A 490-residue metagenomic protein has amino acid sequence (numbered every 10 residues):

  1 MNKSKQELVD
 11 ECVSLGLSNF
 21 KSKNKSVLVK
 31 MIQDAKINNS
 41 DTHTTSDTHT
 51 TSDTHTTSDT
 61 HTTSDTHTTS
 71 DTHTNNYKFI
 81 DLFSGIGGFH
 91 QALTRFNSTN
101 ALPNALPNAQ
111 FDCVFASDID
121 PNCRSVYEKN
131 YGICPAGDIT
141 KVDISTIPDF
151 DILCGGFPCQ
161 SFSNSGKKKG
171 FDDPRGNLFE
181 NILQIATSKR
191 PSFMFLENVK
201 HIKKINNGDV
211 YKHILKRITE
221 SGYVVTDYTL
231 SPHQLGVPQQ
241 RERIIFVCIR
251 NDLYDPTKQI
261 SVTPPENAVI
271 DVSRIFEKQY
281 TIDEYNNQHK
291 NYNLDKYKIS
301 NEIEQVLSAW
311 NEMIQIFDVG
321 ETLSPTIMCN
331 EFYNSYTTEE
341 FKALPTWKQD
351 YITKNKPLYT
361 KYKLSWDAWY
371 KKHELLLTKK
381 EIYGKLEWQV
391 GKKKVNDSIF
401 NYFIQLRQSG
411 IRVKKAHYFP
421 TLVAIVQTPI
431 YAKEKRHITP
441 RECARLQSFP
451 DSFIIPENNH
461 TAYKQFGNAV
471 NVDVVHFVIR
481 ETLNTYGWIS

Functional and structural regions predicted by a protein language model:
M1-D41: Basic helix-extension-helix modules of the SAP/HeH family
S40-H73: Long, intrinsically disordered low-complexity tandem-repeat segments
N75-F193, K200-H213: Core alpha/beta nucleotide-donor-binding catalytic domains of modification enzymes
V142-F150, N164-F403: Class I S-adenosyl-L-methionine
D367-R445, S452-E457, Y463: Polybasic, glycine- and aromatic-enriched phosphate-binding surface used to engage nucleic acids
N471: A helicase ATPase "motif cassette" and its flanking acidic/Ser/Thr-rich regulatory loops
V475: Acidic-aromatic/histidine active-site loop/patch
